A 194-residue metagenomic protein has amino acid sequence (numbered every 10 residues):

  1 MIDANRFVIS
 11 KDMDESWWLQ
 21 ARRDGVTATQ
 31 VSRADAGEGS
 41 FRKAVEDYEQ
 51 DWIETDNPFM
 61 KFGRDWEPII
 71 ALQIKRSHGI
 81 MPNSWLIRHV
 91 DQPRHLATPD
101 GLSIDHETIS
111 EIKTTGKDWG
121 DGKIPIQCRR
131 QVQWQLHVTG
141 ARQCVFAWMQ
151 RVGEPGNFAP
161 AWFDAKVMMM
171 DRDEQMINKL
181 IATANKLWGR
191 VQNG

Functional and structural regions predicted by a protein language model:
M1-Q73, S77: Charged, glycine-rich intrinsically disordered N-terminal tails and low-complexity linkers that flank
M60, S77-Q192: Nucleic-acid nuclease catalytic cores
